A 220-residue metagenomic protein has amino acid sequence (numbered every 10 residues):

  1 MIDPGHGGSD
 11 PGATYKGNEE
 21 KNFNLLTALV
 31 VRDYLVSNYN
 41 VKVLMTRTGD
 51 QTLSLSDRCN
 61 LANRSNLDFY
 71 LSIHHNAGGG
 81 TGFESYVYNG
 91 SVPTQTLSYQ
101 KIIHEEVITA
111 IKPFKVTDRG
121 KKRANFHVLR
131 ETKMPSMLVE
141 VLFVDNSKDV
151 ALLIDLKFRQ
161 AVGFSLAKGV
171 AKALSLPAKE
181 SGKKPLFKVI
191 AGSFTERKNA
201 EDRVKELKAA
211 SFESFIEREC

Functional and structural regions predicted by a protein language model:
M1-G17: Short glycine-rich His-centered loop
I2, M137-V139, V189: Short beta-strand motif preference
P4, R47-T48, V87, A191-S193: Short glycine-centered, acidic/aromatic-flanked micro-motifs in structured strand/loop junctions that mark active-site
N18, N22-K184: Active-site-proximal helix/loop segments of hydrolytic enzymes
K179-C220: Solvent-exposed beta-strand motifs enriched in subsets of small alpha/beta binding domains, especially certain
